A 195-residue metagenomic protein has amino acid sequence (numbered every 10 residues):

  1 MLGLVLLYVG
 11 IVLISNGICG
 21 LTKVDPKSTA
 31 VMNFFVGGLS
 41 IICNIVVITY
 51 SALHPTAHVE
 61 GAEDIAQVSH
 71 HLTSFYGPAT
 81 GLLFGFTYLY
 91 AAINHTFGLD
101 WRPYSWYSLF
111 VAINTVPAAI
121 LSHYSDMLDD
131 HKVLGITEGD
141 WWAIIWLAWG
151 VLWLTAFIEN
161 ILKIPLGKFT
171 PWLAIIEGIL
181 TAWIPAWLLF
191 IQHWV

Functional and structural regions predicted by a protein language model:
M1, H131-V195: C-terminal transmembrane helix-loop-helix hairpin of multi-pass membrane proteins
M1-S69, L188-V195: N-terminal topogenic module of multi-pass integral membrane proteins
G3, Y8, V24, S69-G81 (+2 more regions): Long alpha-helical, hydrophobic tracts
I14-I18, G38-H54, Y88-H95, I113-D126 (+2 more regions): Hydrophobic alpha-helical transmembrane segments and adjacent interfacial helices in integral membrane proteins
V24-F35, F97-N114, E138-I144, E159-I179: Cytoplasm-facing juxtamembrane segments at the starts of transmembrane helices in multi-pass membrane proteins
S51-V59, T96-P103, D126-K132, K163-T170 (+1 more regions): A cytosolic-side transmembrane-helix exit/cap motif
L53-V59, I65-A92: Long amphipathic alpha-helical segments with strong coiled-coil/leucine-zipper propensity
G77-V151: Membrane-proximal helix-loop-helix units in multi-pass membrane proteins
